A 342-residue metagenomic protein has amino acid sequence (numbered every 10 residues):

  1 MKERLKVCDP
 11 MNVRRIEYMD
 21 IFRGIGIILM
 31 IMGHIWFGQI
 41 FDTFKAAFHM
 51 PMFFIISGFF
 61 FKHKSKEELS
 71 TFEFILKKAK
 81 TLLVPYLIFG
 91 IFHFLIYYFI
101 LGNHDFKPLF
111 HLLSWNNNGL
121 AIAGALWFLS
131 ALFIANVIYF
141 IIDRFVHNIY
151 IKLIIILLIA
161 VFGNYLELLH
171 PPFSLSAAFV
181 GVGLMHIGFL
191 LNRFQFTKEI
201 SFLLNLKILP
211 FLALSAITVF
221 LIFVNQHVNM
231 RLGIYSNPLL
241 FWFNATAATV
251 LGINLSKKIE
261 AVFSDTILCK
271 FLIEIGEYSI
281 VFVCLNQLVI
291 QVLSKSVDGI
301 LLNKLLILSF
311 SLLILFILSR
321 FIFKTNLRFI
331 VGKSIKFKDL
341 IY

Functional and structural regions predicted by a protein language model:
K2-Y342: Alpha-helical transmembrane segments and their immediate juxtamembrane cytosolic regions
